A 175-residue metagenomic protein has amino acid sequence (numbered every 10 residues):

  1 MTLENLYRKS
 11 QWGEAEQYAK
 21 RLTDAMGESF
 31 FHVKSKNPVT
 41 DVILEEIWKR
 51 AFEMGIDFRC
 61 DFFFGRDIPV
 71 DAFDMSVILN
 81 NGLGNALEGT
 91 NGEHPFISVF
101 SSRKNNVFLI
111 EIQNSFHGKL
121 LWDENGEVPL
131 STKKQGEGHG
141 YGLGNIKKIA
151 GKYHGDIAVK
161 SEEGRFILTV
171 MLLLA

Functional and structural regions predicted by a protein language model:
L3, D71-H94: Conserved ATP-binding N-box helix of the HATPase_c
Q17-D24, K36-M54, F108: Short beta-to-alpha transition helix within the HATPase_c
H32, K36, F58-L79: Conserved short strand/loop->alpha-helix "switch" segment adjacent to the catalytic nucleotide/phosphoryl-transfer site
F96-N106: Short beta-strand/loop element within the Bergerat-fold HATPase_c
F108-G140: Glycine-rich/acidic phosphate-handling loop/turn and adjacent ATP-lid/helix of nucleotide-binding kinase/ATPase domains
G118, E162-T169: Glycine-rich nucleotide-binding loop
N145-H154: Conserved glycine-/histidine-rich ATP-lid loop and adjacent helix of the Bergerat-fold HATPase_c
Y153-G164: Glycine-rich ATP-binding loops of the HATPase_c
